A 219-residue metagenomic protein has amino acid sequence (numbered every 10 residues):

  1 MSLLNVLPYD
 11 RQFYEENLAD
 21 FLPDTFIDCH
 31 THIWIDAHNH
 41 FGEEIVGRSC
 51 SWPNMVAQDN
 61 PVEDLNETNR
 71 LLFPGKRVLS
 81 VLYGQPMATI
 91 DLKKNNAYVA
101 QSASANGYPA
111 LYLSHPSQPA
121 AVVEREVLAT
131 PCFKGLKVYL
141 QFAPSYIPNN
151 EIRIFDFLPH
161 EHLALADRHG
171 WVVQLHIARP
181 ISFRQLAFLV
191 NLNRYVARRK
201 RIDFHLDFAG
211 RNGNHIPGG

Functional and structural regions predicted by a protein language model:
M1-Q85, I90-D91: An N-terminally biased module of ancient metal coordination in phosphate/nucleic-acid-related enzymes
L3-N5, E151-G219: Catalytic pocket-lining loop regions of alpha/beta-barrel enzymes, especially the amidohydrolase/enolase/GH5 lineages
I27-T31, S80-Y83, A110-L113, K134-V138 (+2 more regions): Hydrophobic faces of well-ordered beta-strands that scaffold small-molecule active sites in alpha/beta enzyme cores
I33, L140-Y146: Conserved radical SAM core fold
S51-T68, L92-Q101, R153-H162, R184-L192 (+1 more regions): Well-ordered, non-membrane alpha-helical segments in soluble/globular domains
D59, M87-K93, S114-V122, P144-I154 (+2 more regions): Acidic-and-aromatic substrate-binding clefts and catalytic sites of carbohydrate-active enzymes
N66-K76, N96-G107, V123-K134, L158-R168 (+1 more regions): Acidic (Asp/Glu)-rich catalytic clusters
F73-D91, Y98-H115, K137: Short, well-structured secondary-structure segments
